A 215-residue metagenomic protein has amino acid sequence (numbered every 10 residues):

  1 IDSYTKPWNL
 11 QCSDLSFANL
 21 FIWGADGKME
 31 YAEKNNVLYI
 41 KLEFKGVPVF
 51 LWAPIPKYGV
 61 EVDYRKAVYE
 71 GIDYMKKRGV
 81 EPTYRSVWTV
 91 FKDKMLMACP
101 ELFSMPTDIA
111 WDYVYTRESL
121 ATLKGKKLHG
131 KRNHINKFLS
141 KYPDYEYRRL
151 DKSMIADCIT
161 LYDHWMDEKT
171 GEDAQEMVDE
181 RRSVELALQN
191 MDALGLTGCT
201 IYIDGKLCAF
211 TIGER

Functional and structural regions predicted by a protein language model:
D14-S86, V90, Y202-R215: Conserved donor-binding loop and adjoining core beta-sheet/short helix segment in diverse acyl/aminoacyl transferases
A32, R148, T197-C199: Hydrophobic/aromatic beta-strand patches that form the interior of the parallel beta-sheet core in alpha/beta enzyme
Y64, V68, K131, S183-V184: Amphipathic coiled-coil/heptad-repeat helices and related helical stalk/stem segments that mediate oligomerization
T89-M97: Short, charged/polar "capping" segments at the starts of alpha-helices and the immediately preceding loops
C99-Q175: Acyltransferase donor/substrate-recognition loop-hinge adjacent to the catalytic core
S153, D157-K206: Short, conserved active-site entrance elements at the starts or edges of catalytic domains
